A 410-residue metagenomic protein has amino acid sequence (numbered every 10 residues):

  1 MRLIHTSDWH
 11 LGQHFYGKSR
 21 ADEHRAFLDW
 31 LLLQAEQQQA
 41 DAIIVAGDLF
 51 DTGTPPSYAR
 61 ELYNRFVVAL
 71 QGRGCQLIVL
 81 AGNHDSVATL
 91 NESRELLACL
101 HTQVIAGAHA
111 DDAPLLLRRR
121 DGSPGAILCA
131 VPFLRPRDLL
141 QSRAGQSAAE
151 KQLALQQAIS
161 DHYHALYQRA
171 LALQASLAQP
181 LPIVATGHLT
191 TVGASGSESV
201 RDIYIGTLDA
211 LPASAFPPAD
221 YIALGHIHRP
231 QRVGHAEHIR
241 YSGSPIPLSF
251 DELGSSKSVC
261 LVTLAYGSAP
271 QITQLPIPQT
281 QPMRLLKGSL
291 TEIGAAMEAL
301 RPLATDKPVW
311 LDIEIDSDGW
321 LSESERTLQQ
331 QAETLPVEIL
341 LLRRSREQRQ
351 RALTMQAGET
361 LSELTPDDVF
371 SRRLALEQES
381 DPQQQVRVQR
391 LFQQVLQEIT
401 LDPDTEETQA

Functional and structural regions predicted by a protein language model:
M1-V68, G72-C75, R390, Q394 (+2 more regions): N-terminal active-site segment of His-dependent metallophosphoesterases
T6-S7, I43-D48, Q76-N83, Q103-A108 (+3 more regions): Active-site neighborhood of phospho(di)ester-bond hydrolases with catalytic His/Asp-centered motifs
H14-Y16, L49-F66, A81-H101, A106 (+3 more regions): Metal-dependent catalytic neighborhoods of phosphoester/phosphodiester hydrolases
A42, L264-A410: Accessory, non-catalytic peripheral segments of nucleic-acid enzymes
Q71-G72, S93-D111, T207-G225: Structural recognition of alpha->loop->beta junctions
G72, S176, S214-P218, T305-D306 (+1 more regions): Short, conserved loop/helix-junction motifs that constitute active-site signature segments in enzyme catalytic cores
L100-G206, A265: Conserved catalytic scaffold of divalent metal-dependent phosphoesterases
T191-G193, S197-S268: Conserved beta-sheet core of the metallophosphoesterase superfamily
